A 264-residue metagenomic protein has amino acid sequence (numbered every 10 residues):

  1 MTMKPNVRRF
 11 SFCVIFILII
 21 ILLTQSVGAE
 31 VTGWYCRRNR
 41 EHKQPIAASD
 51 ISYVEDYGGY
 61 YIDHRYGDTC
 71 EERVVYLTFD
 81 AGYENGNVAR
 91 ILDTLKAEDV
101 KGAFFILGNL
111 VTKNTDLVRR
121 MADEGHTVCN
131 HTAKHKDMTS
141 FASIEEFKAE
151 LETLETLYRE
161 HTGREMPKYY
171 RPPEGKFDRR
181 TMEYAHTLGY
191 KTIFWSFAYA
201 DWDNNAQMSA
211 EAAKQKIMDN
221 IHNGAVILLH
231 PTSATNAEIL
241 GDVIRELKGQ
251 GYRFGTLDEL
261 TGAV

Functional and structural regions predicted by a protein language model:
M1-T2, I227: Intrinsic structural disorder
T2-I15, I19-T78, Y83-A97, A212 (+2 more regions): N-terminal pre-catalytic segment of deacetylase/amide-hydrolase enzymes
E72-V75, N85-N87, K96-L228, T232: Metal-dependent polysaccharide deacetylase catalytic core of the NodB/CE4 family, i.e., the active-site-bearing domain
H222-D258: Catalytic grooves of carbohydrate-active enzymes
